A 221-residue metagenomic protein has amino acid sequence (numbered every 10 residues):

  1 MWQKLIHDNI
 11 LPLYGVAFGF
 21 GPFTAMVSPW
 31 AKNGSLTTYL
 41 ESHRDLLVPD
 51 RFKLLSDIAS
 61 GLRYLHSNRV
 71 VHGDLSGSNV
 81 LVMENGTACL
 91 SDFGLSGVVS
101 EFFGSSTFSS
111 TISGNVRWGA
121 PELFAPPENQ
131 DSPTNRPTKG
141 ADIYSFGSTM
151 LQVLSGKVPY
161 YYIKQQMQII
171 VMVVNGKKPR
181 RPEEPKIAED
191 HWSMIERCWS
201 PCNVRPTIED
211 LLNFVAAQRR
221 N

Functional and structural regions predicted by a protein language model:
P12-T24: Short beta-strand micro-motifs within the conserved protein kinase catalytic domain, predominantly in the N-lobe
G21-S35: Conserved short submotifs of the Hanks-type protein kinase catalytic core that shape the nucleotide-binding pocket
T37-L46: AlphaC helix of the protein kinase catalytic domain
L54-L55: Activation segment signature within eukaryotic-like protein kinase domains
H66-M83: Catalytic-loop of the protein kinase fold
M83-F124: Activation segment/activation loop of eukaryotic-type protein kinase catalytic domains
D142: Conserved catalytic-loop aspartate of Hanks-type protein kinases
